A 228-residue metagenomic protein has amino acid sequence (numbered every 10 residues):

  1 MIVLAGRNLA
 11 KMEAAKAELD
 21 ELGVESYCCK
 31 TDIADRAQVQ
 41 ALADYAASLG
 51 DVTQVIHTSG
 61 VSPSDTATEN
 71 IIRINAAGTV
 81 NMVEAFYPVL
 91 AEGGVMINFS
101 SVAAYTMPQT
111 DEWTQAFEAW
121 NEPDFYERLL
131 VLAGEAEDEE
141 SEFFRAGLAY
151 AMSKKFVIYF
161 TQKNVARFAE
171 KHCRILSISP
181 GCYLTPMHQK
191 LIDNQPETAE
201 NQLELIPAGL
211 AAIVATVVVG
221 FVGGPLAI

Functional and structural regions predicted by a protein language model:
M1-A14: Conserved glycine-rich Rossmann-like NAD(P)H-binding loop of the short-chain dehydrogenase/reductase
L19-A37: Rossmann-fold cofactor-recognition segment
A34-D51: Conserved Rossmann-fold cofactor-binding substructure of NAD(P)-dependent oxidoreductases
L42, I56, M82-L90, F160-T161: Hydrophobic positions on the long internal alpha-helix of Rossmann-like NAD(P)-dependent oxidoreductase domains
V61-D65, V95-E170, C182-L184: Catalytic loop of short-chain dehydrogenase/reductase
N81, A149-Y150, S177, E197-I228: C-terminal helical subdomain
Y105, P180-K190, N194, A199: Short, flexible catalytic-loop segment of classical short-chain dehydrogenase/reductase
